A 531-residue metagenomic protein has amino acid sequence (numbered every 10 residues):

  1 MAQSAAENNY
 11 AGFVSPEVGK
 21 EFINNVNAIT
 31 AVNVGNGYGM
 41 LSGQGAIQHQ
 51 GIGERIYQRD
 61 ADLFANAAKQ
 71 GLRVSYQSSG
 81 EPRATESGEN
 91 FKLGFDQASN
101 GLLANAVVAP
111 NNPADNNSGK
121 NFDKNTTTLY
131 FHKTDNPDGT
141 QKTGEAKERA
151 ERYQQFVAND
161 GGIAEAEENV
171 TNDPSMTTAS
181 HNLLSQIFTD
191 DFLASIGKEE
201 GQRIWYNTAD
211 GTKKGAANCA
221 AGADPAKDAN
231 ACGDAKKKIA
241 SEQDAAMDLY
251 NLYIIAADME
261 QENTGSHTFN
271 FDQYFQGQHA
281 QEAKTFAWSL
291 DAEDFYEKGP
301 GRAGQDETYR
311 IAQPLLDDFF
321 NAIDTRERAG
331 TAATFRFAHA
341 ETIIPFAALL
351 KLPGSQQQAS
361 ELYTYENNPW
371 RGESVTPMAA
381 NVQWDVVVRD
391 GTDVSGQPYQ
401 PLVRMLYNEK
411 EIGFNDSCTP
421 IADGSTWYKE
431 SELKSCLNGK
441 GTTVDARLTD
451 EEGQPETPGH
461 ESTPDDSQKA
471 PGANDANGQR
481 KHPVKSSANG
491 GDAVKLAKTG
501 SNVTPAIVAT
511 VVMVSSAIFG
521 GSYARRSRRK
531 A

Functional and structural regions predicted by a protein language model:
M1-S75, S79-T334, A338-G459: Signature for phosphate-centric chemistry
V34, Q305, E373, R480 (+3 more regions): Residues embedded in well-ordered secondary-structure elements
G45, E409, K498-G500, A517-G521: Glycine-centered small-residue hotspots that permit tight backbone geometry or close packing
G45, F335, P377, P464 (+2 more regions): A composition/secondary-structure signal for short, hydrophobic, low-basic-content segments with alpha-helix propensity
L448-S501: C-terminal low-complexity, Ser/Thr- and acidic/Pro-rich disordered "stalk" regions positioned immediately N-terminal
L496-T499, S527-A531: N-terminal export/targeting signals for secretion/compartment entry
N502-R528: A cross-kingdom C-terminal cell-surface attachment/processing module
